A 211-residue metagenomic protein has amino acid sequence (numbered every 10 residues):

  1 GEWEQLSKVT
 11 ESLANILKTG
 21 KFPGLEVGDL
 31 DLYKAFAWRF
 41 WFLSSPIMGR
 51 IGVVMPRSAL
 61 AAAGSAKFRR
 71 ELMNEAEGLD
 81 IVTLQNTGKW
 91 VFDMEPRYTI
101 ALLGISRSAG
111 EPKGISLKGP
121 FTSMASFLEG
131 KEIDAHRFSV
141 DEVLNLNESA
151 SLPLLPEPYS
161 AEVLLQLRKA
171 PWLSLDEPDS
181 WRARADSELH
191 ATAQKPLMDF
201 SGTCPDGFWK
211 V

Functional and structural regions predicted by a protein language model:
G1-P23, L43, I47, E75 (+2 more regions): Polynucleotide-recognition surfaces of large bacterial nucleic-acid defense/processing enzymes
L25-A37, K113: Phosphate/oxyanion-binding active-site loops and adjacent basic polyanion-contact surfaces
F36-R39, K67-L72: Structural preference for long, well-ordered alpha-helical segments in enzyme cores
V54-M55, L84: Short His-Asn-centered micro-motif
M55-L60, K89: Conserved short loop/turn motifs at secondary-structure junctions
R57-A59, R70-G78: Active/binding-pocket-proximal capping segment
A62-F68, F92-M94: A short acidic (Asp/Glu
